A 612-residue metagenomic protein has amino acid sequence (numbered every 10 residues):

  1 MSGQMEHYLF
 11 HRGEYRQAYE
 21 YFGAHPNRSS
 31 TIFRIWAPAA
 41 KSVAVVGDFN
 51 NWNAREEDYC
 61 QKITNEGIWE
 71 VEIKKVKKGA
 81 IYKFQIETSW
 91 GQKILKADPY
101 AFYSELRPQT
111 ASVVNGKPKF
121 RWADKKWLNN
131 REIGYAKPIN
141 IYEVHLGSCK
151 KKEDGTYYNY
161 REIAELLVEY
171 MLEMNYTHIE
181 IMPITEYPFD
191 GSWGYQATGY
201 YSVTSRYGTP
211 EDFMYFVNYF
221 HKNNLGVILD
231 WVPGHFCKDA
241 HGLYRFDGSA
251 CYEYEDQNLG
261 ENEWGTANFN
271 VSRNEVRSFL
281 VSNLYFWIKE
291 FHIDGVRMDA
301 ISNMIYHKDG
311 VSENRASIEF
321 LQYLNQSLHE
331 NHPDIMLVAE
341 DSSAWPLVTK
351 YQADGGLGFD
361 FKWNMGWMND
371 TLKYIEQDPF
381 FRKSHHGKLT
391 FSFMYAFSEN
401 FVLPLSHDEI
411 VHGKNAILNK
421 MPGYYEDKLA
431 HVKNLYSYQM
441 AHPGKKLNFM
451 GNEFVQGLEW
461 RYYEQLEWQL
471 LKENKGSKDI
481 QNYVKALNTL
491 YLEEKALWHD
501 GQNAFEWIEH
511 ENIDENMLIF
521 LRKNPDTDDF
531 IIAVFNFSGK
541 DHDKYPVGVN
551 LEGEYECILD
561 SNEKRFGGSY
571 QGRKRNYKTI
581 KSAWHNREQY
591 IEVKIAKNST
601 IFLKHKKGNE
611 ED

Functional and structural regions predicted by a protein language model:
M1-K137, R161-M171, N175, E426-L429 (+2 more regions): Carbohydrate-interacting/catalytic domains
A37-A39, T64, K75, H145-K150 (+8 more regions): Short, flexible loop/turn elements at secondary-structure junctions
E105, K126-P138, H145-E313, V593: Substrate-binding/active-site clefts of carbohydrate-active enzymes
R107-P108, H292-D294, H307-E464, L492-W498 (+2 more regions): Conserved alpha/beta catalytic core and glycan-binding cleft of carbohydrate-active enzymes
V168, L172, V217, L284-I288 (+3 more regions): Non-transmembrane alpha-helical segments in soluble domains of secreted/periplasmic/extracellular proteins
G194-Y201, I417, E464-E467: Surface-exposed, active-site-proximal loop segments in enzymatic domains
